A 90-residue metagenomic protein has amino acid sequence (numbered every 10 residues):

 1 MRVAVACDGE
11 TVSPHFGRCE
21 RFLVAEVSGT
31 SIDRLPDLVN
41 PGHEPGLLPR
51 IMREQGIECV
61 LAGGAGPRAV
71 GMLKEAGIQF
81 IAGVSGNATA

Functional and structural regions predicted by a protein language model:
M1-N40: N-terminal first-folded block
V3, V60-A62: Short, hydrophobic beta-strand segments that form beta-sheet elements in well-ordered domains
C7, G63-G64, V84-S85: Short secondary-structure boundary segments
D33-E58: Compact, glycine-rich, soluble single-domain proteins
H43, A65-R68: Short Gly/Pro-enriched loop/turn and capping motifs at secondary-structure junctions
G56-V60, I78-F80: Short active-site oxyanion
P67-A90: C-terminal structural segments of small proteins and small subunits
